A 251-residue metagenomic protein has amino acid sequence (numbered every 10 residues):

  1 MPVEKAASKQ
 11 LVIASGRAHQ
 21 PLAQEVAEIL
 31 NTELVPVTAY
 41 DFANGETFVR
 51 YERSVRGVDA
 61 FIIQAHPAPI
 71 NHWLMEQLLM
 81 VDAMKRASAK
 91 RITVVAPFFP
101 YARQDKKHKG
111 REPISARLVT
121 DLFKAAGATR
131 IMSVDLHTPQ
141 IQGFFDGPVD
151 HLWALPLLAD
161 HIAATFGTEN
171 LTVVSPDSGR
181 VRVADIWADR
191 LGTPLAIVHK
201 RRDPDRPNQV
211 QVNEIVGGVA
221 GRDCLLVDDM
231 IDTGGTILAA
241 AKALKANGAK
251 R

Functional and structural regions predicted by a protein language model:
M1-R251: PRPP-associated nucleotide enzymes
